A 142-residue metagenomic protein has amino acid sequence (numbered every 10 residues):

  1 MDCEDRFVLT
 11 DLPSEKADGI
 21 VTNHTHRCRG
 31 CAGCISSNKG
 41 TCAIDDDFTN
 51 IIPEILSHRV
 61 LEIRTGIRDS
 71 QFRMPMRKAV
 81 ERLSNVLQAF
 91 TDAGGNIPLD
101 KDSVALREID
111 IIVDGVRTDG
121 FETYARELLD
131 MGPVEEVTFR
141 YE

Functional and structural regions predicted by a protein language model:
M1-V86, L129-E142: N-terminal beta1-alpha1-beta2 submodule of the flavodoxin-like/Rossmannoid cofactor-binding fold
Q88-E135: Short, glycine-/small-residue-rich phosphate/pyrophosphate-handling segment
